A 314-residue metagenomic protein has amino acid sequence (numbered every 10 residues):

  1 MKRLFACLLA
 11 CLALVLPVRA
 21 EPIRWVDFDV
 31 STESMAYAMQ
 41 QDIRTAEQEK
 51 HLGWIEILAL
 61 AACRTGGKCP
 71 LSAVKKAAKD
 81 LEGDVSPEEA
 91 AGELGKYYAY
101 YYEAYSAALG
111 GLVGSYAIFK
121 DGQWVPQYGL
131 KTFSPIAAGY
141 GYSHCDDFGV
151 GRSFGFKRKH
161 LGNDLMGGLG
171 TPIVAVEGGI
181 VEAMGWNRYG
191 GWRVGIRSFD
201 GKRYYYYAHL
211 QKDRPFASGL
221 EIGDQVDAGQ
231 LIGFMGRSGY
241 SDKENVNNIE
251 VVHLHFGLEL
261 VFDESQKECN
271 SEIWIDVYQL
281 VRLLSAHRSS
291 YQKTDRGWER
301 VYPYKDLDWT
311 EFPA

Functional and structural regions predicted by a protein language model:
K2-A10: Sec-dependent signal peptide recognition, specifically the positively charged N-region followed immediately by
R3, P17-A99: Cationic-aromatic interfacial patches
D84-W192, A228, R282-A314: Surface-exposed, glycine-biased beta-strand/turn segments
D164-M166, I173-A175, G195-R197, Y204-A208 (+2 more regions): Structural recognition of the beta-strand scaffold that forms the well-ordered cores of secreted hydrolase catalytic
V176-G219, K243-V251: Zn2+-dependent peptidoglycan hydrolase active-site motif and core
D224-D295: Conserved, short, structured surface segments that act as functional micro-motifs
